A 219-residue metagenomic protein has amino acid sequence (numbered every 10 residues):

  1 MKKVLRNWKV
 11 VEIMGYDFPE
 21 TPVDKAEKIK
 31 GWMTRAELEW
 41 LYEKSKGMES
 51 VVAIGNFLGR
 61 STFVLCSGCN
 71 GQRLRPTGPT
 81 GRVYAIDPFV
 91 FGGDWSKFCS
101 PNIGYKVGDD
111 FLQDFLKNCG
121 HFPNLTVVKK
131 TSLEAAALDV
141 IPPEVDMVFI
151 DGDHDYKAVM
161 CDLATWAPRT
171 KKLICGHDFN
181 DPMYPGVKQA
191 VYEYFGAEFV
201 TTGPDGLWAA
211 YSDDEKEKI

Functional and structural regions predicted by a protein language model:
M1-P19: N-terminal, positively charged/glycine-rich alpha-helical extensions of SAM-dependent methyltransferases
N7-W8, T21-K30, R35-I219: S-adenosylmethionine/decaboxylated-SAM
